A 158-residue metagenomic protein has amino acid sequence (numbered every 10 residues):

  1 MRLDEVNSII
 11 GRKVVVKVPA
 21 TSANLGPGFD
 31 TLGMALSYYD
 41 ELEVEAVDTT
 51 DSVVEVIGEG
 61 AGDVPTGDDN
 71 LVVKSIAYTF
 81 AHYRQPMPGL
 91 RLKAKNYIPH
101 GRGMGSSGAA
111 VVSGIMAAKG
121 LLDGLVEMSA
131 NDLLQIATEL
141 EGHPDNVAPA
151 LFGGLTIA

Functional and structural regions predicted by a protein language model:
R2-R102, G120, V126: ATP-binding N-lobe of GHMP and related small-molecule kinases
G28-G33, Y38, G108-A110, V147-A148 (+1 more regions): Basic, gly/Ser/Thr/Pro-rich low-complexity segments located predominantly at protein N termini
Y38, M104-E127, L151-G153: DPxDG-like acidic metal-binding loop motif
V73-A77, V112-K119, L134, T138: Predominant activation on well-ordered alpha-helical scaffold segments within soluble catalytic domains
Y97-A109, D145: Gly/Ser-rich catalytic serine loop of serine hydrolases
V126-A158: ATP-dependent small-molecule kinase catalytic core of the GHMP/sugar-kinase superfamily and closely related
